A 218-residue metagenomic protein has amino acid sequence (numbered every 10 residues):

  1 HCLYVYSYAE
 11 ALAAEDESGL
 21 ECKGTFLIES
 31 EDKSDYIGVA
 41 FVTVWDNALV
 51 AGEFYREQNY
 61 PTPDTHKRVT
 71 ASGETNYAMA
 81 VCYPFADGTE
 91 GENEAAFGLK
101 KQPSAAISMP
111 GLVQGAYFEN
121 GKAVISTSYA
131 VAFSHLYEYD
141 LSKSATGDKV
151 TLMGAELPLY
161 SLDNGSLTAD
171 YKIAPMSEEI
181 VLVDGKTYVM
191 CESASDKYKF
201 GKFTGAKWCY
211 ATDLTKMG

Functional and structural regions predicted by a protein language model:
H1-A13, D64-T89, S134-G154, G201-G218: Beta-propeller blade signature
C2-W45: Asp-box/WD-like beta-propeller blade repeats and closely related beta-sheet repeat scaffolds
A9, A48, F54-E57, Y129-A130 (+1 more regions): Residue-level signature of beta-propeller blades and closely related beta-rich strand-turn architectures in secreted
I28-S34, S104-M109, T168-K172: Surface loop/turn motifs at the tips and blade-to-blade linkers of beta-strand repeat domains
S34-A51, Y55-Q58, Q114-N120, A174-V183: Structural signature of eukaryotic scaffold interfaces centered on beta-propeller domains
A105-S161: Loop/turn-rich, solvent-exposed surfaces of beta-rich toroidal or solenoidal domains
D148-D184: Conserved blade-ending motifs and adjacent loop-strand segments that build the rim/top face of beta-propeller domains
E178-G218: Blade-level signature of beta-propeller repeat domains, shared across WD40, Kelch, NHL, RCC1 and BNR/Asp-box propellers
